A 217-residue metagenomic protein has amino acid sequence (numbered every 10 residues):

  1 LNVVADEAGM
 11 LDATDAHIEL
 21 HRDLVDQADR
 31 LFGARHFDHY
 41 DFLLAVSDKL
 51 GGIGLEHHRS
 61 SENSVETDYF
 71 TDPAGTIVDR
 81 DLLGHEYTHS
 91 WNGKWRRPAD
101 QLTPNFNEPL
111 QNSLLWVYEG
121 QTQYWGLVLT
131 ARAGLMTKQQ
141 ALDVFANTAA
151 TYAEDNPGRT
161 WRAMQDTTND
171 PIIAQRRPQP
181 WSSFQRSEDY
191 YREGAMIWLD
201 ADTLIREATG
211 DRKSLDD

Functional and structural regions predicted by a protein language model:
N2-L115, Q121: Juxtacatalytic substrate-recognition/specificity segment
I18, R22-V25, E119, Q123-G126 (+4 more regions): Extracytoplasmic/secreted envelope proteins and their assembly/folding machinery, especially bacterial periplasmic
D26-G33, T88-N92, R96, G126-G134 (+1 more regions): Sec-exported extracytoplasmic/periplasmic mature domains
H39-L43, A99-N105, G134-F145, R212-S214: Short, glycine/acidic-rich hinge or "gate" loops at secondary-structure transitions that mediate conformational
S61-F70, W95-R96, N107-T160: Post-HExxH zinc-binding segment in Zn-dependent metallohydrolases
Y69-T71, Q101-E108, N169-F184: Acidic/His metal-coordination segments adjacent to aromatic residues that form catalytic metal sites in metalloenzymes
R80-K94, A146-P171: An acidic intrinsically disordered interaction segment
Q139-V144, R177-D217: Amphipathic alpha-helical substructures
